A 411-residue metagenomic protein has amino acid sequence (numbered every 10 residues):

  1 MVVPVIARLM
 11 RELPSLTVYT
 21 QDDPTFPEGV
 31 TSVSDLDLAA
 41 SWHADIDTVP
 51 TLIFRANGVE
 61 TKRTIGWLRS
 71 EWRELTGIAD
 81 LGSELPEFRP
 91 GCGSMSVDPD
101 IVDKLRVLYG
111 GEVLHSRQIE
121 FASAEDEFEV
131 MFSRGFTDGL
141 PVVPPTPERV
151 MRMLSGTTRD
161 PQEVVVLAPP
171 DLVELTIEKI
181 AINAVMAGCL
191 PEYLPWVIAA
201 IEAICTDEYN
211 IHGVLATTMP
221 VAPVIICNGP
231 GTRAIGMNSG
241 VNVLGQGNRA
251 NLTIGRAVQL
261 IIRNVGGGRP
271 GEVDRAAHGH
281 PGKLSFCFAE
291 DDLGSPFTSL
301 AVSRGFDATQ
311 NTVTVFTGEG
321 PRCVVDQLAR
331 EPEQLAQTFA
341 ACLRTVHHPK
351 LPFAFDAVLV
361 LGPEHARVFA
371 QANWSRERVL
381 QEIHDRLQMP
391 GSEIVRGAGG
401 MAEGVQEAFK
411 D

Functional and structural regions predicted by a protein language model:
M1, T25, T61, H365-V368: Short acidic, S/G/P-rich loop/turn micro-motifs used as interaction or catalytic elements
M1, Y19-Q21, V360: Conserved beta-strand segments of the P-loop GTPase G domain that flank and frequently precede/overlap
V2-P14: Typically the conserved alpha-helix immediately C-terminal to a functionally engaged Cys/Sec in thioredoxin-like
P14-L38: Thiol-based oxidoreductase modules, predominantly thioredoxin-like and allied folds used for disulfide exchange
H43-D47: A short glycine-leucine-enriched loop at secondary-structure breakpoints that most characteristically corresponds
T48, I53-F88: Non-catalytic, surface beta->alpha helical segment in thiol-disulfide oxidoreductase systems
G82-H115, A122: Iron-sulfur (Fe-S) cluster-binding modules
L108-D411: Non-transmembrane, aqueous-exposed alpha-helical and coiled segments at domain scale
